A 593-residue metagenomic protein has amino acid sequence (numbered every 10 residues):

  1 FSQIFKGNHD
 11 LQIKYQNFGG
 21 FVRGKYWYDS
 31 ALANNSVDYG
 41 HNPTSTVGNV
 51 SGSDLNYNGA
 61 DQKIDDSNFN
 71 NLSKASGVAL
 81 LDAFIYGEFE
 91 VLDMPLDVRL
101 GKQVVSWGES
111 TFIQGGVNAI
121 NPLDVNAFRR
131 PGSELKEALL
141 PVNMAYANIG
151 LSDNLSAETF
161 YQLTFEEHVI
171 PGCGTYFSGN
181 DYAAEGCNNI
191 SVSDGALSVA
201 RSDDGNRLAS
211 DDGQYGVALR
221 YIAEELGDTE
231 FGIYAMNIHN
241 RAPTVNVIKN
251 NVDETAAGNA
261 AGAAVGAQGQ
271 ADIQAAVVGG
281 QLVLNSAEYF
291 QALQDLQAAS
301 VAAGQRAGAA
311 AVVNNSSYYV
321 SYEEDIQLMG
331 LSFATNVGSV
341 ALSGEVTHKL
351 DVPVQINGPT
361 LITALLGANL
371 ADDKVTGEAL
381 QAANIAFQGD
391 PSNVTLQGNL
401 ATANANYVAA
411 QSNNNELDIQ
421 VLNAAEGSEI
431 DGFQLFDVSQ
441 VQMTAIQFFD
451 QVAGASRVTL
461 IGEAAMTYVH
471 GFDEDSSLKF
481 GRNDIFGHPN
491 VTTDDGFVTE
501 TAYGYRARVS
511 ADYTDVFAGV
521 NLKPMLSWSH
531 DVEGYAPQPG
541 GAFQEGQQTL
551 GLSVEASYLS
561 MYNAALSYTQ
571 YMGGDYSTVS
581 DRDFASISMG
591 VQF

Functional and structural regions predicted by a protein language model:
I4-D10, D82-F84, M144, G216-A218 (+6 more regions): Membrane-embedded beta-strand positions in outer-membrane beta-barrel channels/transporters
L11-G20, A33, Y86-V98, W107-T111 (+7 more regions): Short loop/turn motifs that connect adjacent beta-strands in outer-membrane beta-barrel proteins
N17, Y26-S30, K102-S106, L163-E167 (+10 more regions): Transmembrane beta-strands of outer-membrane beta-barrel pores
G19-F21, K25-N180, G504-R506, E533-G534 (+2 more regions): Outer membrane beta-barrel
V22, V98-L100, T159, F231-A235 (+7 more regions): Membrane-embedded beta-strand positions of outer-membrane beta-barrel proteins
L32-Y39, S110-V117, I170-Y176, A200 (+5 more regions): Outer-membrane beta-barrel translocator domains and adjoining extracellular loop/strand segments of Gram-negative
L135-L342, T347-N423, G427, D431-M443 (+2 more regions): Signature for the C-terminal beta-barrel architecture of outer-membrane proteins
D581-F593: Outer-membrane beta-barrel "beta-signal"
